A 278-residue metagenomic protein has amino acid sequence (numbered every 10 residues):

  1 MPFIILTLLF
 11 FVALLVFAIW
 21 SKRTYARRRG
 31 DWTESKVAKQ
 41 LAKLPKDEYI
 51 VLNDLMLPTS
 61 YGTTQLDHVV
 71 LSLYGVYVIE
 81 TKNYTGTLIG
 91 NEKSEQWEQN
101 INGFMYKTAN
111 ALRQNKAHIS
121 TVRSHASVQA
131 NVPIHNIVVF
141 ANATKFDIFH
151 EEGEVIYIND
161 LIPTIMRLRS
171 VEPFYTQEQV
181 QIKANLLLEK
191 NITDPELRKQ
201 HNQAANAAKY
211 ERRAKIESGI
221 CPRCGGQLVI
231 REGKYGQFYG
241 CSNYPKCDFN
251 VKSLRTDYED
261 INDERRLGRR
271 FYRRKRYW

Functional and structural regions predicted by a protein language model:
M1-T64, L71-V76, T85, Q96 (+1 more regions): Surface-exposed interaction regions that form or flank ligand-binding interfaces
L88-G90: Polar interaction faces of repeat-based domains
K93: Catalytic core of membrane glycerolipid acyltransferases/transacylases, capturing the structured, soluble-facing
